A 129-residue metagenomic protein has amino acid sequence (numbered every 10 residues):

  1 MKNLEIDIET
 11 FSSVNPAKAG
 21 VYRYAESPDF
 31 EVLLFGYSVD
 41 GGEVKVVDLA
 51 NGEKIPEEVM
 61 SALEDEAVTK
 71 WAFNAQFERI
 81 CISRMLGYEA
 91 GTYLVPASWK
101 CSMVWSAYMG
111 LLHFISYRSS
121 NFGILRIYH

Functional and structural regions predicted by a protein language model:
K2-E5, T10, N15-H129: Conserved DEDDh/DEDDy metal-dependent 3′-5′ exonuclease domain
